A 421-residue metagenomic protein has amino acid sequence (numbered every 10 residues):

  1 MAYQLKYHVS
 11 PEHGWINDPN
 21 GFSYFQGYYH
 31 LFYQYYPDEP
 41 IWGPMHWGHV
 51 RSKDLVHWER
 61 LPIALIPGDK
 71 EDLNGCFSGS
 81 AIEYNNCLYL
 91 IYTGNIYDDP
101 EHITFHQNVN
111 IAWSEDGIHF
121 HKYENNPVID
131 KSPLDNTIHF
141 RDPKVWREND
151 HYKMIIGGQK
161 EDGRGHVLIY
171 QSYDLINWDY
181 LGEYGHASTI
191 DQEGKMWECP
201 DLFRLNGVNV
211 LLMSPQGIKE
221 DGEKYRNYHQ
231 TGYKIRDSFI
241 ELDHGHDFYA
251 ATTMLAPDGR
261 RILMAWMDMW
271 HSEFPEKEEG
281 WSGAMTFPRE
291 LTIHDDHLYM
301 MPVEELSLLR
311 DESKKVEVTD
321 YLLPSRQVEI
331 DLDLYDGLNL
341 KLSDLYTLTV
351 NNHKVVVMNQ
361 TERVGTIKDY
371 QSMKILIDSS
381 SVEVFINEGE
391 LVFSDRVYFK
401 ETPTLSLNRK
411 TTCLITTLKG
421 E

Functional and structural regions predicted by a protein language model:
M1-D142, R147-E193, R204-H246, M267-S313 (+4 more regions): Beta-rich carbohydrate-recognition and catalytic domains
E198-P200: Functional cores that coordinate and move charged inorganic groups
H229-G232, D237-E421: Beta-rich accessory regions
